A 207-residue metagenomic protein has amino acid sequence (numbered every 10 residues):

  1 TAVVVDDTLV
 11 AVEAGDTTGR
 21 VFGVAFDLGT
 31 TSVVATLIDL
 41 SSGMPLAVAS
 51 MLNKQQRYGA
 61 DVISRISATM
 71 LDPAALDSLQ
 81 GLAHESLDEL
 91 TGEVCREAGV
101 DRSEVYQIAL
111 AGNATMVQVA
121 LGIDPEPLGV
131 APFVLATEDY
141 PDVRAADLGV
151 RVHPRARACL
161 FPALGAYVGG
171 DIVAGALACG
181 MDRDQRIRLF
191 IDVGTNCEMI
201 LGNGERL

Functional and structural regions predicted by a protein language model:
T1-A25, T30, S42, D77-I108 (+2 more regions): Nucleotide/phosphate-binding catalytic cleft detector across ATP-hydrolyzing and phosphate-transferring enzymes
V33-I38, G43, C197-G202: Short beta-strand scaffold segments in enzyme catalytic cores
A35, A49, L90-V94: N-terminal cofactor/phosphate-binding cores enriched in small/glycine residues, especially glycine-rich loops such as
L37-D77: Short glycine-rich, Thr/Ser-proximal phosphate-binding strand/loop in the N-terminal lobe of ATP-dependent enzymes
V48, Y58, A120-G122, G202: Short, solvent-exposed loop/turn and secondary-structure capping segments
